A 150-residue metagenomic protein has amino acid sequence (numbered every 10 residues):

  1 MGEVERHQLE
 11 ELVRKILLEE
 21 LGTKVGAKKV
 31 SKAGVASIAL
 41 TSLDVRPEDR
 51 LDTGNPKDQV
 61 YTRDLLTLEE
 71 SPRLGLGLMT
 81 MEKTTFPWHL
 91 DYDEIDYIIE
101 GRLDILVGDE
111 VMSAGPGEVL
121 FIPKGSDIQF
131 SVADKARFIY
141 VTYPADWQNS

Functional and structural regions predicted by a protein language model:
M1-Q8: Intrinsically disordered, low-complexity regulatory segments in eukaryotic proteins
V13-G75: A short, N-terminal "cap"/entry segment at the start of jelly-roll beta-barrel domains of the cupin/DSBH fold
Q59-L90, K124, D146-W147: Conserved short histidine dyad/triad with adjacent acidic residue
T80-M81, H89-V107: Short, conserved beta-strand element in jelly-roll/cupin
G108-G125: Short acidic-glycine-tyrosine-enriched beta hairpin
K124-Q148: Ligand-binding loop in jelly-roll beta-barrel domains
